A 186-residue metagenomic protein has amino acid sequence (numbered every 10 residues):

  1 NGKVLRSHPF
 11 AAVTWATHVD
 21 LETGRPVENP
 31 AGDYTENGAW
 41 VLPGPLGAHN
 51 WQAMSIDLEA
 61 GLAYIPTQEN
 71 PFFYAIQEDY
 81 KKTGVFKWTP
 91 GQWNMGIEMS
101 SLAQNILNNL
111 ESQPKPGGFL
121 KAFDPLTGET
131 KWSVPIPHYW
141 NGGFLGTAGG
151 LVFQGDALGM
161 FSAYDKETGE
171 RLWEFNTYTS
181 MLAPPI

Functional and structural regions predicted by a protein language model:
N1-W40, Y74-N141, L145-I186: Extracytoplasmic/lumenal domain signature
K3, E59-L62: Secondary-structure transition into beta-strands, especially the periplasmic turns and strand N-termini that construct
W40-V41, N50: Glycine-rich phosphate/pyrophosphate-binding loop and adjacent beta-alpha nucleotide/cofactor-binding cores
G47-A53: Short alpha-helical segments and helix-capping/turn motifs at coil-helix boundaries
D57-A60, T147-G149: Residue-level detector of Asp-centered blade-edge/turn motifs that repeat once per structural unit in beta-propeller
Y64-P66, F153: Structural core positions within WD40/WD-like beta-propeller blades
E69-N70: Long, charge-dense accessory insertions within large macromolecular proteins
